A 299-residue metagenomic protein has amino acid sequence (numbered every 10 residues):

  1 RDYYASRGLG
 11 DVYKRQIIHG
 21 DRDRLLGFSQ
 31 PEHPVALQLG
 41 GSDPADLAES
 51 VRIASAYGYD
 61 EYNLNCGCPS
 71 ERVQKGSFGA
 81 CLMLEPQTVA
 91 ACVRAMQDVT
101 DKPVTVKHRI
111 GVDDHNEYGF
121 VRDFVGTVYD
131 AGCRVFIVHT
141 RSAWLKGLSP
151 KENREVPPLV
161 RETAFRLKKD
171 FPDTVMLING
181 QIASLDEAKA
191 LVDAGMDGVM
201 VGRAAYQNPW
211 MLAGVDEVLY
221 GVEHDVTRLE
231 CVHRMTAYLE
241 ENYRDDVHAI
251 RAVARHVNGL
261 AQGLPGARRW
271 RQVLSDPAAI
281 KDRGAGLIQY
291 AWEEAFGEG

Functional and structural regions predicted by a protein language model:
R1-Y13: Single conserved hydrophobic/aromatic residue that forms the stacking wall/gate of nucleotide- or nucleobase-binding
R7, V35-L39, Y62, V104-H108 (+3 more regions): Hydrophobic faces of well-ordered beta-strands that scaffold small-molecule active sites in alpha/beta enzyme cores
D11-I17, S50: Alpha/beta catalytic barrel-like cores
K14-R15, S70, W144, A205-P209: Short gly/pro/ser/thr-enriched loop/turn and capping motifs at secondary-structure boundaries
D23-Q38: Short, structured active-site "lid" loops
L39, C81, E85, K107 (+4 more regions): Glycine- and other small-residue-rich loops at beta-strand/loop junctions that grip anionic moieties
A48-Y62, C66-F78, Q87-T174: Alpha/beta enzyme core
A91-R94, V99-D101, V112-V135, L159-I178 (+1 more regions): Alpha/beta catalytic cores of nucleotide-metabolism and tRNA/nucleoside-modifying enzymes
